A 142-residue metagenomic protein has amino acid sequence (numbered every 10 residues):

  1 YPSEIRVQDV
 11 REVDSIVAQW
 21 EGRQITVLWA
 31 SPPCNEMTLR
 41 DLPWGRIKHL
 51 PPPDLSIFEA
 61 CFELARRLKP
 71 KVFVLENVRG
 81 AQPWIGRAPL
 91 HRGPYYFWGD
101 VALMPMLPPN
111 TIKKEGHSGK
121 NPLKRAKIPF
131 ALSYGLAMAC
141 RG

Functional and structural regions predicted by a protein language model:
Y1-G142: Conserved active-site and SAM-binding loop architecture of S-adenosyl-L-methionine-dependent nucleic-acid
